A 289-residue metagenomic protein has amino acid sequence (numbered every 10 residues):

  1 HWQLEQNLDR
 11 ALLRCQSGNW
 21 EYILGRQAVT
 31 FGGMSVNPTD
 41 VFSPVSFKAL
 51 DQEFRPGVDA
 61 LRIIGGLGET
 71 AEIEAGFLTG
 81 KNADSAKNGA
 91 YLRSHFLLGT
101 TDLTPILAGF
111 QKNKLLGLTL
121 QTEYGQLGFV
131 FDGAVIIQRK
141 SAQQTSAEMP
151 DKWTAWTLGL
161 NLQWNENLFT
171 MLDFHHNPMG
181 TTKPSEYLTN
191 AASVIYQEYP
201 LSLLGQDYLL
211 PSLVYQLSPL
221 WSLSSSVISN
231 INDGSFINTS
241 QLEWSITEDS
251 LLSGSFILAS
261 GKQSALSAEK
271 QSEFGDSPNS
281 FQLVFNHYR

Functional and structural regions predicted by a protein language model:
H1-E72, L78, F96, G261: Outer membrane beta-barrel
L4-D9, Q16, R55-L61, A86-A90 (+6 more regions): Residues that define the transmembrane beta-barrel architecture of outer-membrane proteins
R14-S17, G65-L67, H95-L98, T122-Y124 (+6 more regions): Residue-level signature of outer-membrane beta-barrel architecture
N19-Y22, T70-I73, L98-P105, Q126-V130 (+4 more regions): Repeated loop/turn-to-beta-strand initiation elements of outer-membrane beta-barrel proteins
L24-R26, A75-T79, P105-G109, F131-V135 (+5 more regions): Transmembrane beta-barrel strands of outer-membrane/channel proteins
T30-M34, K81-S85, T100, Q111-N113 (+6 more regions): Gram-negative outer-membrane beta-barrel proteins
Q121-I228: Detector for outer-membrane/organellar transmembrane beta-barrel domains, recognizing the amphipathic beta-strand
L213-Y215, W244, D249-L251, F256-L258 (+1 more regions): Outer-membrane beta-barrel "beta-signal"
